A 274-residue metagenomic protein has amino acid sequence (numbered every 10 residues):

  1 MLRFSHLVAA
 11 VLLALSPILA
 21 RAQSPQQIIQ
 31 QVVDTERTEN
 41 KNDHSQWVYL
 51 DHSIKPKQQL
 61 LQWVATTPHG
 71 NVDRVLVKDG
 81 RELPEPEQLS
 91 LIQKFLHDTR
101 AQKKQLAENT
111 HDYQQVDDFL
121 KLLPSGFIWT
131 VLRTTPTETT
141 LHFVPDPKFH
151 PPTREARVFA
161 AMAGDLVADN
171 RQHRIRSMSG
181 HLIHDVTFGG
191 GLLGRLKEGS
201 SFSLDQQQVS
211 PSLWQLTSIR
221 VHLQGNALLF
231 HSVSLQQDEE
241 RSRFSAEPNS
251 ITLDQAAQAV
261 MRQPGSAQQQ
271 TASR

Functional and structural regions predicted by a protein language model:
M1-H6: Positively charged n-region of N-terminal signal peptides that target proteins for export
V8-P17: Bacterial N-terminal signal peptides
A22-M162, R171-R176, H181-S200, Q208-S210 (+1 more regions): Structured extracytoplasmic
R176, Q215-T217: A short, local hydrophobic-aromatic micro-motif
L204-Q207, T217-I219: Accessory, usually C-terminal, subdomains that scaffold auxiliary metal cofactors
